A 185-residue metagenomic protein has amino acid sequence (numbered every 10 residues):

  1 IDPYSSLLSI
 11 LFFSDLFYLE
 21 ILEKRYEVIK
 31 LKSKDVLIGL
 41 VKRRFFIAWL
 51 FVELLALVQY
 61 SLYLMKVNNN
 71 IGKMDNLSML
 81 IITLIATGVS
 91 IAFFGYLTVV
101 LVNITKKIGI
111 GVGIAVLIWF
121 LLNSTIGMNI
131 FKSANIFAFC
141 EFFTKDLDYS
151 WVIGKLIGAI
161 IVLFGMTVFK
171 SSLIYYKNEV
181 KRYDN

Functional and structural regions predicted by a protein language model:
I1, G109-N185: Terminal transmembrane helical anchor/hairpin motif
I1-L16, V41-I108, D146: Secretory targeting signals
D15-R25: Membrane-water interface of transmembrane alpha-helices
L22, V36, K106-K107: A helix-boundary/kink motif common to multi-pass secondary transporters, especially Major Facilitator Superfamily
R25-E27, F45-Y60, I157-V168: N-terminal hydrophobic signal/anchor transmembrane helix of membrane proteins
Y26, I38, G109-I110: Secondary-structure boundary/capping residues
V28-I29, L101: Broad structural signal for hydrophobic residues in well-ordered alpha-helices, predominantly aliphatic
I29-L37: Short helix-to-coil transition segments within interhelical loops that connect adjacent transmembrane helices
